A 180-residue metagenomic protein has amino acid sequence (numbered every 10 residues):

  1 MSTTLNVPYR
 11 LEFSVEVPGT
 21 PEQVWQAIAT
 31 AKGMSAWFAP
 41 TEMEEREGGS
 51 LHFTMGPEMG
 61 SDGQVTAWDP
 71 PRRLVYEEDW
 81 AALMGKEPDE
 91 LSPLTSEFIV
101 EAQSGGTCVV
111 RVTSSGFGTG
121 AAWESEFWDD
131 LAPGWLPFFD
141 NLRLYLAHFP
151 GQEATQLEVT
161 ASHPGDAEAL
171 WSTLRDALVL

Functional and structural regions predicted by a protein language model:
M1-R10: Short acidic N-proximal helix/loop "leader" segments that mark the beginning of a domain or an inter-domain linker
E12, M59-G63, S92-S96: Short, surface-exposed coil-to-beta transition loops
P21-E22, T66-P71, V100-V109: A short, structured loop/turn motif at beta-sheet edges
V24, I28, M34, L51 (+7 more regions): Hydrophobic pocket/interface hotspot
K32-Q64, R73, Q152-H163, W171-L180: Short beta-edge strand/loop motif at the mouth of beta-sheet-based domains
R72-D79: Short, solvent-exposed secondary-structure boundary/capping segments
A81-L131: Beta-strand/loop substructures that line and gate deep hydrophobic ligand-binding cavities in soluble
G120-W171: A conserved amphipathic terminal alpha-helix motif
